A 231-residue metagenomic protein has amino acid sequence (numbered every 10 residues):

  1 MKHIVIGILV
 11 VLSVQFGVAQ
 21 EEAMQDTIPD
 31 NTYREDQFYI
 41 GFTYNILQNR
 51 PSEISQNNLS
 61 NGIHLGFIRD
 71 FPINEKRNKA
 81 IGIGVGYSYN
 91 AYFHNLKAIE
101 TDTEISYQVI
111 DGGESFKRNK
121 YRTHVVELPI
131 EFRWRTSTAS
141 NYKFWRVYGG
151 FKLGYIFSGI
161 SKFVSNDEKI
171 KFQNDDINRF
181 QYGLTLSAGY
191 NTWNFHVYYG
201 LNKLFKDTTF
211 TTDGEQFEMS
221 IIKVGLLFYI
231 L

Functional and structural regions predicted by a protein language model:
M1-T27, L226, I230-L231: Bacterial Sec-dependent N-terminal signal peptides
E21-E35, P72-K79, S137-W145: Short loop/turn motifs that connect adjacent beta-strands in outer-membrane beta-barrel proteins
Y33, Q173-L231: Predominantly the C-terminal beta-signal and adjacent terminal strand-loop region of outer-membrane beta-barrel
F42-Q48, V85-F93, W134-T136, F151-G159 (+3 more regions): Transmembrane beta-strands of outer-membrane beta-barrel pores
I46, I54-G112: Glycine- and aromatic-enriched membrane insertion/assembly motifs of diderm outer-membrane and organelle channel
P51-N58, F93-D102, Y107-T123, I156-N166 (+1 more regions): Extracellular/periplasm-exposed beta-strand and loop segments of Gram-negative cell-envelope proteins, dominated by
L65-F71, V85-Y87, L128-W134, G149-L153 (+3 more regions): Residues on the lipid-exposed face of transmembrane beta-strands in outer-membrane beta-barrel proteins
